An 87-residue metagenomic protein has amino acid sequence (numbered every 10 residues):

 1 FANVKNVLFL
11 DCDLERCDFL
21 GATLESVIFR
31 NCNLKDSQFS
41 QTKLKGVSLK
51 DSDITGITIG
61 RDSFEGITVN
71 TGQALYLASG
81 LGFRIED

Functional and structural regions predicted by a protein language model:
F1-D87: Tandem repeat scaffolds
